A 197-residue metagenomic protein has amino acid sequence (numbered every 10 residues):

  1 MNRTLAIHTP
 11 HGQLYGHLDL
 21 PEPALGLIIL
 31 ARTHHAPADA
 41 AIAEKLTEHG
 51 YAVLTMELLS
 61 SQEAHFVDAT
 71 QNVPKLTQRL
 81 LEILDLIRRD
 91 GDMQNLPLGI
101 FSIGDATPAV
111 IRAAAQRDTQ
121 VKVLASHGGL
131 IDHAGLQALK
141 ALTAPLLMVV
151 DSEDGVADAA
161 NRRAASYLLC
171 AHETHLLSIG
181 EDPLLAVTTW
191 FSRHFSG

Functional and structural regions predicted by a protein language model:
I7-L96: Serine-hydrolase catalytic machinery in alpha/beta-hydrolase-like enzymes
D92-A106: Alpha/beta-hydrolase fold nucleophile elbow
P108-A113, G135: Hydrolases whose catalytic domains are alpha/beta-hydrolase-1, hotdog thioesterase, or metallo-beta-lactamase-like
T119-I131: A conserved short beta-strand
L142-T143, M148-V150: Short beta-strand/loop motif that positions the catalytic acidic residue of the alpha/beta-hydrolase fold
S152-A157: Acidic catalytic loop of the alpha/beta-hydrolase fold
A165-E181: Catalytic histidine neighborhood in serine/cysteine hydrolases with alpha/beta-hydrolase-type architecture
G180-G197: Catalytic active-site module of serine/aspartate enzymes centered on a nucleophile-bearing elbow/loop
